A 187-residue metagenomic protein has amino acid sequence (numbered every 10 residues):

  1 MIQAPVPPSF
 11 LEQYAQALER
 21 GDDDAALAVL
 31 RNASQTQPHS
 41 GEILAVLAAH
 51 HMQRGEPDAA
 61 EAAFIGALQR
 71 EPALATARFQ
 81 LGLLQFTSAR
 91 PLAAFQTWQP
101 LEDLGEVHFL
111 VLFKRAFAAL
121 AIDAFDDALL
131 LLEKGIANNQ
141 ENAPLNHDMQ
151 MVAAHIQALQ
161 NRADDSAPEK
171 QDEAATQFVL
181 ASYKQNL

Functional and structural regions predicted by a protein language model:
N32-A33, G66-A67, P100-L101, G135: Canonical positions in the second alpha-helix
T36, R70, D103-G105, N138: Structural marker of alpha-solenoid helical repeat scaffolds
L120-A158, A167-K170: TPR/TPR-like (Sel1-like) alpha-helical repeat modules
